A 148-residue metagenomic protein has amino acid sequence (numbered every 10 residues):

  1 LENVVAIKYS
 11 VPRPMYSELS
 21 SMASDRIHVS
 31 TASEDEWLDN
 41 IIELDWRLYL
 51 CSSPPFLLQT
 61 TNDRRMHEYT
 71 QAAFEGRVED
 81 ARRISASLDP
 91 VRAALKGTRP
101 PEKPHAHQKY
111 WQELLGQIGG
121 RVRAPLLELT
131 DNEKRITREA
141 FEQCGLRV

Functional and structural regions predicted by a protein language model:
L1-P100: Catalytic alpha/beta core domains of metabolic enzymes, predominantly
A23, L88, L115, F141-C144: Alpha-helix boundary/capping residues
E68, H107-Y110, E139: Alpha-helical scaffold segments in soluble metabolic enzymes
A72-E75, A94-G97, L114-Q117, Q143-R147: A structural signal for alpha-helix termini and helix-coil/disorder junctions
E79, G119-R123, V148: Short, surface-exposed acidic
D89-L126: Conserved short secondary-structure transition element at the edge of the structured enzyme core that lines
A124-V148: Long, low-complexity C-terminal extensions of enzymes
